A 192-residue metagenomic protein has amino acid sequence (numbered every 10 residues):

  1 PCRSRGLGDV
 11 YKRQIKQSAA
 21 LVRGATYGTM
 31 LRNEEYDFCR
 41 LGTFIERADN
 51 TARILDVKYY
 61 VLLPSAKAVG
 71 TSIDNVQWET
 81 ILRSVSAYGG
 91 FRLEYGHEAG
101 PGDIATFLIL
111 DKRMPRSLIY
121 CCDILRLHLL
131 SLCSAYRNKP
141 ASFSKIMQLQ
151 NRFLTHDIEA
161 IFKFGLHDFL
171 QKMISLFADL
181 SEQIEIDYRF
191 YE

Functional and structural regions predicted by a protein language model:
P1-Y11: Single conserved hydrophobic/aromatic residue that forms the stacking wall/gate of nucleotide- or nucleobase-binding
D9-G24, L31-E34: A short mid-domain helix/strand-loop element embedded in enzyme catalytic domains that forms or borders the active-site
G24-L31, C39-T43: Short, recurring structural edge motifs at helix starts
T26-N33, K58-S65: Inter-helical turn/loop segments and adjacent helix faces that build the functional surface of alpha-helical bundle
D37-Y60: A structural feature that tracks compact, well-ordered secondary-structure segments with a strong bias toward
A66-V69, I73: Alpha-helical interaction scaffolds
V76-S117: Primarily interfacial, aromatic-capped hydrophobic alpha-helices that serve as membrane anchors
L118-E192: Terminal end segments
